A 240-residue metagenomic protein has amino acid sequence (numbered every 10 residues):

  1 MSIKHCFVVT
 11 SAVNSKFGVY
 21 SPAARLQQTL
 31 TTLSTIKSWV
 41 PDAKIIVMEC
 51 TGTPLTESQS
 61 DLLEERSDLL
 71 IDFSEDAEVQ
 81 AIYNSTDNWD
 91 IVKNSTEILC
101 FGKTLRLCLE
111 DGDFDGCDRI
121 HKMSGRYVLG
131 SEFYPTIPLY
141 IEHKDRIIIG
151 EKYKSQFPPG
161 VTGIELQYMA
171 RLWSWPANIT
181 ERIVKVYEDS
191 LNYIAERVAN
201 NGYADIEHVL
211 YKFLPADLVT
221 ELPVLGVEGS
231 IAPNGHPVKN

Functional and structural regions predicted by a protein language model:
M1-N240: ER/Golgi luminal nucleotide-sugar-dependent glycosyltransferases, focusing on the catalytic module
